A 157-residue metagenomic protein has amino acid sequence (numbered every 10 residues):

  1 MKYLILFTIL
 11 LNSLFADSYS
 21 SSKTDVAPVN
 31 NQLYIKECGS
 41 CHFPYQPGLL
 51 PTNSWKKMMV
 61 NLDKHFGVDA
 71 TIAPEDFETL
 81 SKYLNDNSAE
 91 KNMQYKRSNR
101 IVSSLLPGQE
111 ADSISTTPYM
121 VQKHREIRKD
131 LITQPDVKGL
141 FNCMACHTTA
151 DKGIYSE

Functional and structural regions predicted by a protein language model:
M1-Y3, V29-N30: Generic structural signal for short, solvent-exposed loop/turn connectors between secondary structure elements
Y3-N12: Sec-dependent N-terminal signal peptides
N12-S20: Sec/Tat signal peptide C-region and signal peptidase I cleavage site
S20-G39, P44-T79, S88-K91, R97-E157: Sequence context surrounding c-type heme c attachment/ligation sites in exported
